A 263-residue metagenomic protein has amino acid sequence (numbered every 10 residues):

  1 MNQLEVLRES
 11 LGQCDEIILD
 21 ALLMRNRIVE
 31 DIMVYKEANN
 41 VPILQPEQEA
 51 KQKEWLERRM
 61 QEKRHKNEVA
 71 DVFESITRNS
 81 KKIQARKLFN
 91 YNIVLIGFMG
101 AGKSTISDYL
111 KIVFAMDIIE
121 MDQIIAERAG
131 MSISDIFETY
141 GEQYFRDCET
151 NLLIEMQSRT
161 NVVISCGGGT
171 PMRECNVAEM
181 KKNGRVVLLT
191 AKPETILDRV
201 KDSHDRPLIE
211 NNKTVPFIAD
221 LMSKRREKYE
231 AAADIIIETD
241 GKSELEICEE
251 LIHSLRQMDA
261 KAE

Functional and structural regions predicted by a protein language model:
M1-N90: Domain-level signature for soluble enzymes in the chorismate/prephenate branch of the shikimate pathway
L95: Hydrophobic anchor at the beta1->P-loop junction of P-loop NTPases
F98: P-loop (Walker A) phosphate-binding loop of NTP-binding proteins
A101: ATP-binding Walker
S104: Walker A/P-loop
Y109, V113, E227-E263: NTP-dependent small-molecule kinase module
E120-T170, C175-A178, R206: ATP-dependent small-molecule kinase phosphotransfer cores that center on conserved nucleotide phosphate-binding segments
N183-R226: A glycine- and Lys/Arg-enriched "phosphate-lid" helix/loop adjacent to the NTP-binding pocket of small-molecule kinases
